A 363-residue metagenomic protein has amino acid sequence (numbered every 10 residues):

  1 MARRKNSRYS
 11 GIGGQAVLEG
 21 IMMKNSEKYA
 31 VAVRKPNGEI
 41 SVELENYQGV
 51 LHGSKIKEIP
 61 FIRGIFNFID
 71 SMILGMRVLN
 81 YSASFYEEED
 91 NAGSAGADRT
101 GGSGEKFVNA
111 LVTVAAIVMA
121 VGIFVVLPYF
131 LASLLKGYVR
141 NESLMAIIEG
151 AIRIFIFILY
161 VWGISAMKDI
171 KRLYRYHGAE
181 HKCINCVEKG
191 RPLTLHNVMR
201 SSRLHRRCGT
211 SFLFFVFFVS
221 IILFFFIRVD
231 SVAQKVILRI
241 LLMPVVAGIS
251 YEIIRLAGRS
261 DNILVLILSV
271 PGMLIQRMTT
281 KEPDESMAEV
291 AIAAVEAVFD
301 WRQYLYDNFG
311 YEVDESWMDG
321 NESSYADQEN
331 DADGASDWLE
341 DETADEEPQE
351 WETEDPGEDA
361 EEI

Functional and structural regions predicted by a protein language model:
M1-D90: Divalent-cation
A2-G13, V17, I21-M23, G93 (+5 more regions): Polar-ligand-bearing catalytic/cofactor-coordination segments of membrane-embedded or membrane-tethered inner-membrane
K28, I59-Y81, E149-Y174, A247-R259: Hydrophobic alpha-helical membrane-embedded segments
V50-S54, Y81-K106, N330-D333: Cytosolic regulatory modules rich in charged/polar residues
Y81, F85, M119-N141, V216-A247 (+1 more regions): Juxtamembrane "helix exit" motif at the C-terminal ends of alpha-helical transmembrane segments in multi-pass membrane
E89-G137, N141-M167: Hydrophobic alpha-helical segments characteristic of transmembrane helices in integral membrane transporters
F107-G122, S201-F226: Transmembrane alpha-helical segments and their cytosolic interface motifs in multi-pass membrane proteins
V219, L223-D230, I237-A293: Membrane-interacting alpha-helical segments
